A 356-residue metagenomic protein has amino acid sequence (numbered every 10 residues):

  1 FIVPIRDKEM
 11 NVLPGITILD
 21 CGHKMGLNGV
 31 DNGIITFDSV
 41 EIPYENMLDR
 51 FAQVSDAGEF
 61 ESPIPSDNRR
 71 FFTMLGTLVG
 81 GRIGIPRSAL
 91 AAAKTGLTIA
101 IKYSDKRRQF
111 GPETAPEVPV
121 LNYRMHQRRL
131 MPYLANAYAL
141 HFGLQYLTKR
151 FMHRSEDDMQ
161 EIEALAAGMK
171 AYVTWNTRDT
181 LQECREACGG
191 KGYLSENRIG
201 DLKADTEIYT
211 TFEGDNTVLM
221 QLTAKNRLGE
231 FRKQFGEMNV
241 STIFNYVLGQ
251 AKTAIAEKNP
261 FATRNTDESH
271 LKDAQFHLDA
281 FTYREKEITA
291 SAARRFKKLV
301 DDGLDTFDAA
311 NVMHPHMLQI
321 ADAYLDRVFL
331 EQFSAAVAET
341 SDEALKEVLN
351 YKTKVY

Functional and structural regions predicted by a protein language model:
I2-Y356: Flavin-dependent oxidoreductase catalytic core characteristic of acyl-CoA dehydrogenase/oxidase-like enzymes
